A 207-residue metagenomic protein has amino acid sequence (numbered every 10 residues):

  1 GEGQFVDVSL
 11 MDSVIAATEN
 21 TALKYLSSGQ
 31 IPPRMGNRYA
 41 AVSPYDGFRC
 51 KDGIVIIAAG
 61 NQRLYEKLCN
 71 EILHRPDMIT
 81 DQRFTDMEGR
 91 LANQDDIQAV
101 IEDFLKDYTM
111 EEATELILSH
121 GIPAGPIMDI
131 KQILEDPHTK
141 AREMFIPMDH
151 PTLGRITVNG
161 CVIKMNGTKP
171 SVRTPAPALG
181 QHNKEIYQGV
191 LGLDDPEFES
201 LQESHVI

Functional and structural regions predicted by a protein language model:
G1-G60: Active-site-adjacent "lid/gating" segments in soluble enzymes
G3-M11, L116, F198-Q202: Beta-strand segments within the central parallel beta-sheet cores of soluble alpha/beta enzyme folds
A16-E19, L23-K24, E66-N70, Q188: Generic alpha-helical structural context detector
P44-H120, A124: Aromatic-enriched alpha-helical interface/lid elements that frame and gate functional surfaces
T80-A92, M128-E135, P196-I207: Short linear loop/turn motifs
S119-R173: A glycine-rich dinucleotide-binding beta-alpha-beta segment and adjacent secondary-structure elements that constitute
L153-E199: Flexible, small-/acidic-enriched active-site or ligand-binding loops
